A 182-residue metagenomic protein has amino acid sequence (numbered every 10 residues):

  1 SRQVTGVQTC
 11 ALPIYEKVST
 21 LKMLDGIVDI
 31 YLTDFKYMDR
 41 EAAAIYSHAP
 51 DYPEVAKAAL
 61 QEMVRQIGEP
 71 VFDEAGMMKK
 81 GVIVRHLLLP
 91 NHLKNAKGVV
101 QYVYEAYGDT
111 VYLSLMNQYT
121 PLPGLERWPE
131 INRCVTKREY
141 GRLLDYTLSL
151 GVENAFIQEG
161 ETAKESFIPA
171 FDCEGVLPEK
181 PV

Functional and structural regions predicted by a protein language model:
S1-C10: Single conserved hydrophobic/aromatic residue that forms the stacking wall/gate of nucleotide- or nucleobase-binding
I14-K17, F35-P53, V82-I83, L89-N91 (+1 more regions): Conserved radical SAM core fold
K17-L24: Distinct, well-ordered alpha-helical segments
L21, A56, L60, A96 (+1 more regions): Aromatic/hydrophobic pocket-lining residues that form the small-molecule binding cavity in soluble enzyme cores
L24-D25, S47-A49, P169-E174: Short low-complexity, flexible loop/linker segments enriched in glycine and/or proline with clustered acidic
D25-D39, Y112-Y119: Non-cysteine beta-strand/loop elements that form the S-adenosyl-L-methionine
A44-A75: Anionic-ligand binding region
E69-V182: Auxiliary Fe-S-binding modules of radical SAM enzymes
